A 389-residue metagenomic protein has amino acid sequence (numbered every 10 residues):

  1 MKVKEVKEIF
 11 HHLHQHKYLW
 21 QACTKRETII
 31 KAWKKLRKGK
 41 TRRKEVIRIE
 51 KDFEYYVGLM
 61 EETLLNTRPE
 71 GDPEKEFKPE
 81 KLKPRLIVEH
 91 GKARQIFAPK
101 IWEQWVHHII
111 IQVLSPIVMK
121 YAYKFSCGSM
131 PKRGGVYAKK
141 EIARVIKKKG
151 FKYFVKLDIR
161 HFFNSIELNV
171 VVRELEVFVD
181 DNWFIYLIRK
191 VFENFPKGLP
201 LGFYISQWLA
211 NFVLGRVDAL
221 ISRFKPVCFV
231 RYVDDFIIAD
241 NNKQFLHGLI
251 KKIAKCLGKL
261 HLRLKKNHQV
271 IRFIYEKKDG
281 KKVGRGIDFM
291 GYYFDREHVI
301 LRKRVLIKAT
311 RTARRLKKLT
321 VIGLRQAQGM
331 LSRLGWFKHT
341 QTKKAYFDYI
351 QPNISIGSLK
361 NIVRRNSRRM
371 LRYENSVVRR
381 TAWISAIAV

Functional and structural regions predicted by a protein language model:
M1-G58, E62, W383-V389: Non-catalytic, polymerase-adjacent accessory regions of viral genome-replication enzymes
M1-K4, P99, Q104, H108 (+5 more regions): Right-hand nucleic-acid polymerase module
K2-I9, L13-L19, H107-E167: Active-site-proximal segment of RNA-dependent polymerases
K25-T28, M60-K92, W105, D180-N194: Reverse-transcriptase-like RNA-dependent polymerase core
E45-I49, F77-I87, Y121-C127, V155-L157 (+3 more regions): Short coil/turn segments at secondary-structure boundaries
A93-Y123, P196-F224: Conserved pre-motif C helix in the palm subdomain of viral-like polymerases
G128-Y137, I237-D240, V270-D279: Beta-rich nucleic-acid/ligand-interaction surfaces
K140, R144-V233, I237-C256, K266-N267 (+3 more regions): Conserved polymerase palm-domain catalytic core
